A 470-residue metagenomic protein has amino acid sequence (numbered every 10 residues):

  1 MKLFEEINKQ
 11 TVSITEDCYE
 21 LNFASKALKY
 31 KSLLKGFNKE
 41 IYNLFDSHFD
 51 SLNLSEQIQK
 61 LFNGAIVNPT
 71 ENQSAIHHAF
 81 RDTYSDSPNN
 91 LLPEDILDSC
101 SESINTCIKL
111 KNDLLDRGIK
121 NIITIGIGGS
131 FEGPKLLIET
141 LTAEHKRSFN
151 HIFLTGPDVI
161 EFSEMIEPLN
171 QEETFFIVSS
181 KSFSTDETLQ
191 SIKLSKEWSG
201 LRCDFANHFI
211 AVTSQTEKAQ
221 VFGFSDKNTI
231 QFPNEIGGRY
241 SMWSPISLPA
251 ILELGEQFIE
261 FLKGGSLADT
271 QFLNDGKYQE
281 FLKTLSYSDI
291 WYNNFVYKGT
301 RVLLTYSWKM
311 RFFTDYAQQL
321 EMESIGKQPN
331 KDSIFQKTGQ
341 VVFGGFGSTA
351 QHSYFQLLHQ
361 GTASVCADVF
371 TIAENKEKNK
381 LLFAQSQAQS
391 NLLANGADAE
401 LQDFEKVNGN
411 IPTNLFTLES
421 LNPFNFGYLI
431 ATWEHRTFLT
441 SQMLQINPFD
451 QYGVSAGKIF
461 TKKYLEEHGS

Functional and structural regions predicted by a protein language model:
K2-D116, F383-G396, K406, L418: Extended, charge-enriched "interface" segments that sit outside catalytic cores
I7, K35-K39, I123-P134, K181-T188 (+4 more regions): Gly/Ser/Thr-rich loops at beta-strand to alpha-helix junctions that form or flank small-molecule/cofactor-binding
L33-G36, K337-S420: Helicase-primase coupling helices
S85-L114, L137-I138, A143-F175: Glycine-rich oxoanion-binding loops at beta->alpha junctions
T106-I122, M165-T174, S288-G299, L358-A363: Glycine-rich phosphate/diphosphate-binding loops that line cofactor/substrate pockets in enzymes
N121-G126, F176-S182, T300-S307, V341 (+1 more regions): Short glycine-rich or small-residue beta-strand-to-loop segments that form or flank ligand, phosphate, metal/Fe-S
F131-R147, P168-N170, K193-G200, G223-T229: A glycine- and small-aliphatic-rich helix-loop capping segment at beta-alpha/alpha-beta transitions that lines
W198-D368, A373-N379, G453-S470: Active-site phosphate/pyrophosphate-binding segments
